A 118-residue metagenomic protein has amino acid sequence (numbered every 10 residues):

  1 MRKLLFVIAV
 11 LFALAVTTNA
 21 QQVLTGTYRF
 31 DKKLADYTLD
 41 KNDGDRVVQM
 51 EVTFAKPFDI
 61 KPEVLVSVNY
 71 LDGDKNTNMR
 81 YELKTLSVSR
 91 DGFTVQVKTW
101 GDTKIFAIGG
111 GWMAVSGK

Functional and structural regions predicted by a protein language model:
K3-L5, N19-A20: N-terminal prepro-regions of secreted/extracellular proteins
L4-L14: Sec-dependent N-terminal signal peptides
N19-R80, T85-K118: Extracellular receptor-binding modules and their adjoining Ser/Thr/Gly/Asp/Asn-rich linkers
